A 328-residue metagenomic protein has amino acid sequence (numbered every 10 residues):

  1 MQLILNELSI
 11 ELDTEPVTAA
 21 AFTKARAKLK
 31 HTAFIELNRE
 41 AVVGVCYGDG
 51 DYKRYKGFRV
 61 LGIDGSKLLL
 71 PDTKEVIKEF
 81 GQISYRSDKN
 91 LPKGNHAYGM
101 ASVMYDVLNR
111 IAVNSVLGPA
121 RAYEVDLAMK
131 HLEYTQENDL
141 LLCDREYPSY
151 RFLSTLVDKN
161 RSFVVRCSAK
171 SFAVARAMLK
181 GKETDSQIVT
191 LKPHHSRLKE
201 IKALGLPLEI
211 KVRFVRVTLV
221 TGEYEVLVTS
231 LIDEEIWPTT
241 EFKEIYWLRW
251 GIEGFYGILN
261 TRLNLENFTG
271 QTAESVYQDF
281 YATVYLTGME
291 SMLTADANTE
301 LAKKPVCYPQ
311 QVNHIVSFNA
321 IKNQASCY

Functional and structural regions predicted by a protein language model:
M1, P16-V17, F22-L29, A33-E40 (+2 more regions): Single, function-defining residue in the core of a domain
M1-E15: DNA-recognition alpha helix
V42-G50, D126: A short, well-structured juxtamembrane/interface segment
Y52-R54: Short acidic/polar N-terminal linker immediately downstream of export determinants
